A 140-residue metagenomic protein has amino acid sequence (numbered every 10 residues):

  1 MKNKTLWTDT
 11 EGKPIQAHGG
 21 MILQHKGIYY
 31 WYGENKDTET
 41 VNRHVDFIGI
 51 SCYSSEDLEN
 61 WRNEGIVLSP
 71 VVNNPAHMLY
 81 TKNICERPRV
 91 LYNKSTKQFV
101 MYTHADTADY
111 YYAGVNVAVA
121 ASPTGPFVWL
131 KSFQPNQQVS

Functional and structural regions predicted by a protein language model:
M1-S140: Carbohydrate-active catalytic/glycan-binding domains of CAZyme proteins, especially the secreted or lumenal ectodomains
